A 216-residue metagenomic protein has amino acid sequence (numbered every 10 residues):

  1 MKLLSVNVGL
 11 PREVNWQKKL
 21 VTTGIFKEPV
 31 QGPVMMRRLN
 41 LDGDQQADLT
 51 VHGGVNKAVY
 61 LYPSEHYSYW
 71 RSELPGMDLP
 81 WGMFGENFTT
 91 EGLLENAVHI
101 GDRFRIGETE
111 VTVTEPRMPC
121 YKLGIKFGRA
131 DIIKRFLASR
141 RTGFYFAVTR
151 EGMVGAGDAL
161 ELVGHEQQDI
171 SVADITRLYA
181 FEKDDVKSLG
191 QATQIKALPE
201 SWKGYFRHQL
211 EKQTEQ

Functional and structural regions predicted by a protein language model:
M1-L123, D131, Q167-Q216: Electropositive, beta-rich accessory/interaction domains or terminal extensions that provide binding surfaces
F84-L93, F136-F146: Short, structured beta-strand/loop micro-motifs enriched in basic residues and often containing a Trp
G101, A156-G157: Loop/turn positions that initiate beta-strands
V113, F146-A147: Short beta-strand His + acidic residue motifs that chelate non-heme Fe in jelly-roll/DSBH and cupin folds
K126-F136: Short beta-strand-turn/beta-hairpin segments enriched in glycine/proline and small hydrophobics that form edge-strand
T142-Y145, G157, V172: Hydrophobic, well-ordered secondary-structure segments
E151-A156, L162-G164, D169-I170, K196: Conserved SET/PR domain catalytic loop and adjacent active-site segment of histone-lysine N-methyltransferases
